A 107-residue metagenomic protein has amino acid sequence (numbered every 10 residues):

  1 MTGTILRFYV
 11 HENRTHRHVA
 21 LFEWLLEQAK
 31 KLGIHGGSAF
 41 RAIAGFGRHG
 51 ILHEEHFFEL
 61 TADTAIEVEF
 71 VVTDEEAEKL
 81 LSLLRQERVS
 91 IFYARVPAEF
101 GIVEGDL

Functional and structural regions predicted by a protein language model:
M1-L107: Positively charged, small/polar-rich N-terminal and surface patches that mediate targeting and assembly and bind
